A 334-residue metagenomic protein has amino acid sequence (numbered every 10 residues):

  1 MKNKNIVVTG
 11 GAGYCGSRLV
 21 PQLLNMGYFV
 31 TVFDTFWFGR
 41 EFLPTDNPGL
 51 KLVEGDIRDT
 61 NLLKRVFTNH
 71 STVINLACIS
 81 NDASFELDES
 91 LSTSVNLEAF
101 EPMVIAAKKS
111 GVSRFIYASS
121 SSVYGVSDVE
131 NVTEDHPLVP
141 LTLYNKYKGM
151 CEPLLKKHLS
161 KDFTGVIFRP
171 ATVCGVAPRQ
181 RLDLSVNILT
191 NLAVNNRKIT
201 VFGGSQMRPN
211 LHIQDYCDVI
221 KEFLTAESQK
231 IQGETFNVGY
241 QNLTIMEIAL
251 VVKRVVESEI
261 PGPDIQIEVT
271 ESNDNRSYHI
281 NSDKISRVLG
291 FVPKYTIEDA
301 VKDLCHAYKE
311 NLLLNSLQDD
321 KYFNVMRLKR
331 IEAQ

Functional and structural regions predicted by a protein language model:
M1-T72: N-terminal Rossmann/SDR dinucleotide-binding element
T9, F33, V73-L76, F115-S120 (+1 more regions): SDR active-site strand-loop-helix element
I57-V95: NAD(P)H-binding glycine-rich loop region in Rossmannoid oxidoreductase-like domains and their noncatalytic homologs
R58, L91-P102, L138, T142 (+1 more regions): Glycine-rich NAD(P)-binding loop of the Rossmann-fold in SDR/ketoreductase-type enzymes
N75, E101-L143: Conserved Rossmann-fold NAD(P)-dependent oxidoreductase catalytic core, especially the SDR/UDP-sugar
C78, D88, V95-F100, I116 (+2 more regions): Short alpha-helix in the Rossmann-fold core of NAD(P)-dependent oxidoreductases
P153-R208, I213-L224, V251-R254: NAD(P)-dependent short-chain dehydrogenase/reductase
R197, F202-Q334: C-terminal substrate-binding subdomain of Rossmann-fold SDR/epimerase-dehydratase oxidoreductases
